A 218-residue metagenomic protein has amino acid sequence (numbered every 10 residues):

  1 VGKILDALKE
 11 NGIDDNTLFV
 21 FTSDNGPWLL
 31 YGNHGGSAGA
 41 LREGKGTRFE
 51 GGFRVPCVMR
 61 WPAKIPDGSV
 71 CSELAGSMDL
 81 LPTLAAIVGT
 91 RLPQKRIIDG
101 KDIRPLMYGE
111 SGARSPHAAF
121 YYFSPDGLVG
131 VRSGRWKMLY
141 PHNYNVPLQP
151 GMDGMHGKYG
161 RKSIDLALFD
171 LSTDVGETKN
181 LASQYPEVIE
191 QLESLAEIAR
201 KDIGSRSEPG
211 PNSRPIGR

Functional and structural regions predicted by a protein language model:
G2-E10, L30-Y31, S37-I97, K101-R114 (+1 more regions): Substrate-binding rim/cap in mid-to-C-terminal beta-strand-loop elements of soluble/periplasmic
I13-F19, R54, P116-H117, S133-W136 (+1 more regions): Loop/turn elements at helix/coil->beta-strand transitions in domains of secreted/extracellular proteins
D15-N16, L92-K95, G204-G210: Surface-exposed patches in mature extracellular/periplasmic domains of secreted proteins
L18-T22, A40, C57-R60, P82-A86 (+4 more regions): Structural recognition of the beta-strand scaffold that forms the well-ordered cores of secreted hydrolase catalytic
N25-G26: Active-site metal-binding loops of divalent metal-dependent hydrolases
K45, F49-E50, Y122-A182: C-terminal, low-complexity/hydrophilic appendages and adjacent surface loops of extracellular/periplasmic anionic
R114-H117, A196-N212: Bilobed periplasmic-binding protein-like "clamshell/Venus-flytrap" ligand-binding domains
Y185, I189-A196: Short amphipathic alpha-helical coiled-coil/interface segments
